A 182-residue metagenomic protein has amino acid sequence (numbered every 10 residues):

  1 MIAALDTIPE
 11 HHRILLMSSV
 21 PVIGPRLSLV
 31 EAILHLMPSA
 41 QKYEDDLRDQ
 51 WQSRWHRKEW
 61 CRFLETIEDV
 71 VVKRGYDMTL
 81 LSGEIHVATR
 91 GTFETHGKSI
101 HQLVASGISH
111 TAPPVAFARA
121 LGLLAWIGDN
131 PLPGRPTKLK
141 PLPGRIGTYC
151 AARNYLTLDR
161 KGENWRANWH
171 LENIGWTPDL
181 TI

Functional and structural regions predicted by a protein language model:
M1-I182: Long, structured stretches of catalytic cores involved in phosphate-ester chemistry, encompassing
